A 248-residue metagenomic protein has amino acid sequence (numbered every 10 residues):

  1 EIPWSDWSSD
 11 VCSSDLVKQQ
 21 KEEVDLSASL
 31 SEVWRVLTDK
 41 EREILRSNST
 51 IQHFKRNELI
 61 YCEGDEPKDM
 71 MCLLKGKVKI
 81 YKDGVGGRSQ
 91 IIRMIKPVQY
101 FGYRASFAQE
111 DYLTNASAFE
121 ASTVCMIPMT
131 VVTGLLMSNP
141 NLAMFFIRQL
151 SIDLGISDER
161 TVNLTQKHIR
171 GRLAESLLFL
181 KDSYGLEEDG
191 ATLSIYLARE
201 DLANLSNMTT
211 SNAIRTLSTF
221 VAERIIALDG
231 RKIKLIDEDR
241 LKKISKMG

Functional and structural regions predicted by a protein language model:
E1-C12: Single conserved hydrophobic/aromatic residue that forms the stacking wall/gate of nucleotide- or nucleobase-binding
S14-R56, Y100-F101, A105-F107: Cyclic nucleotide-binding regulatory module and flanking cytosolic helices
V33, E58-E120: Cyclic nucleotide-binding regulatory domains
E41, R93-G155: Cyclic-nucleotide recognition modules
E43-I44, I60-G64, E187: Short loop/turn motifs at secondary-structure junctions and domain boundaries
M137-N207: Polybasic "coupling" helices that flank or enter modular domains
D182-G248: Phosphate-/nucleic-acid-contacting segments
